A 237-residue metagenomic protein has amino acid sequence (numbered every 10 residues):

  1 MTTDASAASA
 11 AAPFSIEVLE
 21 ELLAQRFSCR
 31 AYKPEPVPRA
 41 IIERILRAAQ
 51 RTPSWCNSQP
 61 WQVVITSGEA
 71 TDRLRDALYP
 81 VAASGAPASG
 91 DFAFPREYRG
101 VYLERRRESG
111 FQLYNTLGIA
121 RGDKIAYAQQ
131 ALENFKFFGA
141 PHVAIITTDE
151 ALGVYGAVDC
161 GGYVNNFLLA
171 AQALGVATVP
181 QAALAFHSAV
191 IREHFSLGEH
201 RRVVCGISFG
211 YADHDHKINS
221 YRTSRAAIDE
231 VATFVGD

Functional and structural regions predicted by a protein language model:
M1-D237: Acidic, surface-exposed loops and disordered segments
